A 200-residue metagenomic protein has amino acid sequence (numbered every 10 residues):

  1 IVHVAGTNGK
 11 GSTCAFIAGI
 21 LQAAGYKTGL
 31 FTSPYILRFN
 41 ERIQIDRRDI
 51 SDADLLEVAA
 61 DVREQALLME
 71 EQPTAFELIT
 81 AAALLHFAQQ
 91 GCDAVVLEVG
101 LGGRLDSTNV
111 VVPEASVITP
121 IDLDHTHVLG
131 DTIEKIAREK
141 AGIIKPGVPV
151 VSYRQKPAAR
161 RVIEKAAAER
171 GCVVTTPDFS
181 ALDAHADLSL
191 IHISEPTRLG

Functional and structural regions predicted by a protein language model:
I1-S33, A115-V117: Walker A (P-loop) phosphate-binding motif
H3, E71-T74, V150-S152: Short catalytic-loop micro-motif centered on adjacent basic/acidic residues
H3, Y35, H125-H127, H192: Histidine-centered active-site/metal-ligand motif
I17, A83, I163, I193: Aromatic/hydrophobic pocket-lining residues that form π-stacking "cages" and hydrophobic walls in ligand
A23-V111, H127-L129, P157: ATP-dependent carboxylate-amine ligase catalytic core
F31, Y153-Q155, A168-A184: Beta-strand->loop->alpha-helix junctions that form or flank phosphate-binding loops in nucleotide-handling enzymes
L101-S107, V112-R170: Conserved catalytic-core segment of NTP-binding enzymes
I191-G200: Single conserved hydrophobic/aromatic residue that forms the stacking wall/gate of nucleotide- or nucleobase-binding
